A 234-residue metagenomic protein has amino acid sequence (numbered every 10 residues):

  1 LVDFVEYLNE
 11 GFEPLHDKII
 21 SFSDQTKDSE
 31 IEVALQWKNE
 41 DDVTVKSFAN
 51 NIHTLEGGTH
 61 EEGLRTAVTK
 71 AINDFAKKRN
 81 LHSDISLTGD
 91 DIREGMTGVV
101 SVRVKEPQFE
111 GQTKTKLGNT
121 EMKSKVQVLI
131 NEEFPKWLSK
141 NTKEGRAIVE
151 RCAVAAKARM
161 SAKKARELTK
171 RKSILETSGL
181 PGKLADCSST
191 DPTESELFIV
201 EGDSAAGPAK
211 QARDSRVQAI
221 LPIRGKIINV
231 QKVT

Functional and structural regions predicted by a protein language model:
L1-T234: GHKL-family ATPase ATP-binding module
